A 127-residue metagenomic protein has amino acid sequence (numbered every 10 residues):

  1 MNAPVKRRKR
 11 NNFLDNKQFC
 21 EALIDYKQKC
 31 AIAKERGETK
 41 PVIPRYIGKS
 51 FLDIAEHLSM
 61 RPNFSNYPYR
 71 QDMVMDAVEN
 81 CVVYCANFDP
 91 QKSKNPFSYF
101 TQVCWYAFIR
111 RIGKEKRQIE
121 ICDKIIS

Functional and structural regions predicted by a protein language model:
M1-D72: Extreme N-terminal regulatory/targeting segments of RNA polymerase sigma factors
K9, N16, V78, D89-Q91: Alpha-helical interaction segments
A22, Y26-K29, N80-Y84, R111: Solvent-exposed, amphipathic alpha-helical segments
R61-Y69, C81-V103, K114-I119: Short alpha-helix-to-loop micro-motif enriched in aromatics/charged/Gly
I109-I112, I121: Switch/connector loops and helix/strand junctions flanking conserved nucleotide-binding motifs in nucleotide-processing
E120-S127: Intrinsically disordered, low-complexity, charge-dense segments enriched in Lys/Arg and Glu/Asp interspersed
